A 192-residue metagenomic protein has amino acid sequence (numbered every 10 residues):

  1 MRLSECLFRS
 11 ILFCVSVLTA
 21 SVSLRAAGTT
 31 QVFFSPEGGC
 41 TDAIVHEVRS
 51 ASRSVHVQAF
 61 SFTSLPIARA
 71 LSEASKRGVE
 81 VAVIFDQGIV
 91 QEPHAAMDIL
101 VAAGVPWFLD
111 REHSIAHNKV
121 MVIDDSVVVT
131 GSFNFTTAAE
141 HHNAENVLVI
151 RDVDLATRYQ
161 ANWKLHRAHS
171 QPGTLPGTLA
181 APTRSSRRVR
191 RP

Functional and structural regions predicted by a protein language model:
M1-C6: N-terminal secretory signal peptides that target proteins for export/translocation
R9-S21: Bacterial N-terminal signal peptides
L24-G28: Boundary at the C-terminal end of the N-terminal hydrophobic targeting segment
Q31-F34, H56-Q58, A82-F85, F108-L109 (+3 more regions): Structural recognition of the beta-strand scaffold that forms the well-ordered cores of secreted hydrolase catalytic
H46-P106: Primarily the HKD phosphodiesterase
S61-L65, Q87-Q91, H113-A116, V127-V128 (+2 more regions): Solvent-exposed loop/turn segments at secondary-structure junctions within structured extracellular/periplasmic domains
A95-N143: Surface-exposed, polar helix/loop patches in the mature regions of secreted/periplasmic/lumenal proteins that form
I123, V127-P192: Signature of lipid phosphatidyltransferase scaffolds
